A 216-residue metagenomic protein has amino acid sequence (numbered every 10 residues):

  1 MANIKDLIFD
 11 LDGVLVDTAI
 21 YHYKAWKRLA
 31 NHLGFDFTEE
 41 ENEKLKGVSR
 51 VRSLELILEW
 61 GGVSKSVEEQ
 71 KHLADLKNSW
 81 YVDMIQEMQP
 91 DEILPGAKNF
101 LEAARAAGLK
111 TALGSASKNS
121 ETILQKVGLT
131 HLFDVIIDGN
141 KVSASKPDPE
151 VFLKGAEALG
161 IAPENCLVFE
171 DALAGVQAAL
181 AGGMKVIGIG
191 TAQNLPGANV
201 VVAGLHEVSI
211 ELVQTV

Functional and structural regions predicted by a protein language model:
M1-D6, K98-A103, S117-V216: Asp-based, Mg2+/Mn2+-dependent phosphohydrolase catalytic module
M1-E43: Active-site neighborhood of HAD-like aspartate-dependent phosphohydrolases
N3, D83-L113: Short, acidic loop-to-helix structural element flanking the phosphoryl-transfer center in phosphate-processing enzymes
L15, I93, L113, A144 (+1 more regions): Conserved SAM-binding loop
A19-Y23, V51, E121: Short, surface-exposed alpha-helical segments at coil->helix boundaries
G47-M84, A103: A metal-dependent, Asp-based hydrolase signature
